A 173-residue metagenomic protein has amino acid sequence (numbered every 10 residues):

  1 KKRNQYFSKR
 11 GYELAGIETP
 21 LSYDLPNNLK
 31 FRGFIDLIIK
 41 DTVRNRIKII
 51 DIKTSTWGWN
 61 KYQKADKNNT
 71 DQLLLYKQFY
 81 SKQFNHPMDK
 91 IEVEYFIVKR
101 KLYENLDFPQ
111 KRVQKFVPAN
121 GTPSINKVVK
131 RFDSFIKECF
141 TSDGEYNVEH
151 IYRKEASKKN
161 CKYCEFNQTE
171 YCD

Functional and structural regions predicted by a protein language model:
K1-D173: RecB-family 4Fe-4S metal-dependent nuclease core
